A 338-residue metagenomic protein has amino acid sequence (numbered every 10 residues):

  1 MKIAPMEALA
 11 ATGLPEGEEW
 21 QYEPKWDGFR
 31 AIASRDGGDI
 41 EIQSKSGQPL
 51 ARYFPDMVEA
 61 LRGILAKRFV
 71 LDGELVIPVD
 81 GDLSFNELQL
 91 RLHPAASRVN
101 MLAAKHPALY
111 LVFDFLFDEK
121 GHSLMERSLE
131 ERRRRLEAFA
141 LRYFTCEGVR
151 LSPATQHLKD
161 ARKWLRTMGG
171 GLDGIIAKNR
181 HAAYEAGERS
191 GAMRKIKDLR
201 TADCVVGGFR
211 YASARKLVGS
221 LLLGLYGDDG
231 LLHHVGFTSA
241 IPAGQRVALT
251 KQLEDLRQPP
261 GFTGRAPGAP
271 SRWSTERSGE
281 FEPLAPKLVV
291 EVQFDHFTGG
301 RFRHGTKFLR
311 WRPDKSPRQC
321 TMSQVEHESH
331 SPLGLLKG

Functional and structural regions predicted by a protein language model:
M1-G338: Catalytic cores of nucleic-acid ligases and guanylyltransferases
